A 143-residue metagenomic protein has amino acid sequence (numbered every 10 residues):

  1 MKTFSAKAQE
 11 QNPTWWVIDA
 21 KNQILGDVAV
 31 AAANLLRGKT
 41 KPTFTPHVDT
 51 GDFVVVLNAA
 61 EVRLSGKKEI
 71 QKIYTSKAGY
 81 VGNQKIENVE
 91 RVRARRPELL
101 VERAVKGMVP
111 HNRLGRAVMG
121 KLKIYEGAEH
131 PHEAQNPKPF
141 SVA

Functional and structural regions predicted by a protein language model:
M1-E102, K106, R113, E126 (+1 more regions): Ribosome large-subunit tunnel/peptidyl-transferase-proximal elements
N112-V118: Short conserved catalytic/interaction loops centered on acidic-Pro-aromatic/His motifs
